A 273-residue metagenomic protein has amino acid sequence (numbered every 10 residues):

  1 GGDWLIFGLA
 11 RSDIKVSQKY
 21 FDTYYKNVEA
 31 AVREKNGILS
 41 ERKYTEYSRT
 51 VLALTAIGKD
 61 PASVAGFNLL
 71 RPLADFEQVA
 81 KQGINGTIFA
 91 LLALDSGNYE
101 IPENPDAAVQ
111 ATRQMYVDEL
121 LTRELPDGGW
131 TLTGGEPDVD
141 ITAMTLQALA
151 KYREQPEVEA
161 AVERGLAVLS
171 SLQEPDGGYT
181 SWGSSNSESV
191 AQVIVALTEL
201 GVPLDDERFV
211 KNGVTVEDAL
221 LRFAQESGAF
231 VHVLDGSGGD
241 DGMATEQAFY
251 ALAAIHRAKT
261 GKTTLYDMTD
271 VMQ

Functional and structural regions predicted by a protein language model:
G1-S17, I38-A62, V79-R113, L125-E163 (+3 more regions): An alpha-helical repeat/solenoid feature that recognizes helix-turn-helix modules
S17-R33, S63-E77, N104-Q114, E159 (+2 more regions): Alpha-helical repeat scaffolds
Y24, V28, L73, Y116 (+4 more regions): Buried hydrophobic core positions in alpha-solenoid tandem helical repeats
R71-L73, T122-G128, S171-P175: Flexible, solvent-exposed coil segments and beta strand-coil junctions, predominantly the extracellular/periplasmic
L169-S171, R222-S227: The feature captures the short pre-catalytic strand/loop hairpin that immediately precedes and shapes the active-site
R208-V210, V214-A224: Extended hydrophobic/aromatic segments used for targeting, binding, or gating
T263-Q273: Intrinsically disordered, low-complexity repeat and linker tracts
